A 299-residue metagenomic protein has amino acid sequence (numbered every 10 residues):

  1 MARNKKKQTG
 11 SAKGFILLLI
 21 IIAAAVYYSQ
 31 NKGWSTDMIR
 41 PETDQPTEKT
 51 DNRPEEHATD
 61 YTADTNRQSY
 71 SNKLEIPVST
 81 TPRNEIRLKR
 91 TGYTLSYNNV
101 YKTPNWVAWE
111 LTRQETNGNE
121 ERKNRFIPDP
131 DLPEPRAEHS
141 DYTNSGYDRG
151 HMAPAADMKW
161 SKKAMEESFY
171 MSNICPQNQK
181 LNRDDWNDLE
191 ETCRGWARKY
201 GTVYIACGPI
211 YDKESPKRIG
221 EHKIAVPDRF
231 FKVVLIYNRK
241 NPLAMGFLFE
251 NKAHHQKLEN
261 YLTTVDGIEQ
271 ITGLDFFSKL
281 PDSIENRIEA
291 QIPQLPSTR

Functional and structural regions predicted by a protein language model:
A2-R299: Domain-level detector for secreted/extracellular nuclease and nuclease-toxin modules, and for the ENPP-like C-terminal
